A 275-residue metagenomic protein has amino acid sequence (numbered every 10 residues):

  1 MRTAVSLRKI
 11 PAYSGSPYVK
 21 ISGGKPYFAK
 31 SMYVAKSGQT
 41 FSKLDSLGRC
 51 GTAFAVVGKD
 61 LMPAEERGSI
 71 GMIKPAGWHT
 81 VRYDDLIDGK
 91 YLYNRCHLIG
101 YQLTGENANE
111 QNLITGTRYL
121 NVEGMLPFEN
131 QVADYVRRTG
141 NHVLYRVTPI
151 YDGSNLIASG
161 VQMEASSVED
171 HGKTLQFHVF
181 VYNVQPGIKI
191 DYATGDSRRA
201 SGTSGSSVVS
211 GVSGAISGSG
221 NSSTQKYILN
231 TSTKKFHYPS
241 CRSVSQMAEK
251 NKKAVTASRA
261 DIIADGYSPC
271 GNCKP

Functional and structural regions predicted by a protein language model:
M1-S37, T203-S223: N-terminal, intrinsically disordered, polar/charged segments of Gram-positive cell-envelope systems that serve as
T3-V5, Y18, L44, M62-E65 (+2 more regions): Short acidic/polar alpha-helix capping motifs at helix-coil junctions
K9, N109-N112, C273: Extracellular, surface-exposed passenger/stalk and repeat segments of large secreted bacterial proteins
F28-K30, L98-I99, R242-S245: A short, structure-level motif marking secondary-structure boundaries and short turns
S31-V212: Domain-level detector of nuclease and nuclease-like folds in predominantly extracellular/periplasmic contexts
S206-P275: Mature, structured domains enriched in cysteine- and short glycine motifs
